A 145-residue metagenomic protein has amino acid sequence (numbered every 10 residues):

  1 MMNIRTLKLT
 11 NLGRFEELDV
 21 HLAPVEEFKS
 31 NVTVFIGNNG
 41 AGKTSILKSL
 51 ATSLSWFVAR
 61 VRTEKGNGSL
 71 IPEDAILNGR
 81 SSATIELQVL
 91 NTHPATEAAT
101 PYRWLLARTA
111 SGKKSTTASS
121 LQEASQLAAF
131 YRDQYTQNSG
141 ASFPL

Functional and structural regions predicted by a protein language model:
M1-A51: Pre-Walker A-like glycine/lysine-rich segment at the N-terminus of P-loop NTPase domains
M1-N3, Q88-L90, L145: Extended helical coiled-coil dimerization/tether regions that scaffold and oligomerize large DNA-maintenance assemblies
I4-L9, K43, I71-A75, Q126-G140: Intrinsically disordered, low-complexity boundary segments flanking structured domains
L7, T33, A83-I85, P144: A broad, low-specificity signal marking well-ordered, structured residues that form hydrophobic/aromatic
L9-L12, S30, V58-K65, S115-Q134: Short linear motifs at secondary-structure transitions and domain/linker junctions
E16-E17, E27, E64, E73-D74 (+4 more regions): Glutamate identity and glutamate-enriched acidic tracts
L47-T116: Conserved P-loop NTP-binding catalytic core
A95-L145: Glycine-rich phosphate-binding loops of NTPases
